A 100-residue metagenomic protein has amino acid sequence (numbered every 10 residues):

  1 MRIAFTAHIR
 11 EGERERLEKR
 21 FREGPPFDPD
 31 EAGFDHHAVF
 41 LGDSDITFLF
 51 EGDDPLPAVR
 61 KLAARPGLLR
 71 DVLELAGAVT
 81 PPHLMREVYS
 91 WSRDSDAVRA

Functional and structural regions predicted by a protein language model:
M1-E11: Short glycine-/aliphatic-rich beta-strand segments at the starts of folded cytosolic domains
H8, L49-E51: Short hydrophobic/aromatic beta-strand micro-patches that form the beta-sheet surface supporting nucleotide- or nucleic
I9-D35: Short amphipathic alpha-helical segments
E15-L17, L49, A58-R60: Short acidic, gly/pro-rich beta-turn/loop elements at beta-sheet edges and active-site/ligand-binding grooves
P26-D35, G52-M85: An amphipathic, aromatic/His-enriched active-site/gating alpha helix that lines ligand/cofactor pockets
H37-G42: Short beta-strand
T80-A100: Short, low-order "capping/linker" segments at domain edges
